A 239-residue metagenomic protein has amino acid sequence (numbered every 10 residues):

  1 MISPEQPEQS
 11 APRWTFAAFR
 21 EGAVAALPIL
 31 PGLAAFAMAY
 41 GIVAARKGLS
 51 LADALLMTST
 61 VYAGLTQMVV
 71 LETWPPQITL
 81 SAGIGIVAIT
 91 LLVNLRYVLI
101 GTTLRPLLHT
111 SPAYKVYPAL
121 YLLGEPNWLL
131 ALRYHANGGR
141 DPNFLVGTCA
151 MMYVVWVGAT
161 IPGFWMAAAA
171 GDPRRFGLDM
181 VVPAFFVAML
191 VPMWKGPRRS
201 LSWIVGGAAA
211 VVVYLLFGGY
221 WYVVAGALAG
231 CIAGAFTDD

Functional and structural regions predicted by a protein language model:
M1-G22, G139, D238-D239: Intrinsically disordered, low-complexity non-transmembrane regions of multi-pass membrane transporters
P4-P7, V87-D179: Helix-loop-helix junctions within the multi-pass membrane cores of secondary transporters/permeases
W14-F16, E21-L122, V155: Pore-lining transmembrane helices
A35, I161, G177-M189, I204-A208: Hydrophobic alpha-helical segments embedded in the membrane of multi-pass proteins
M38-I42, M68-V69, L130, I161 (+4 more regions): Alpha-helical transmembrane segments of multipass membrane proteins
K47-L51, I78-A82, G196-P197, Y214-Y222: Transmembrane helix interruption/hinge and helix-loop junction motifs
Y62-T66, L92-V98, F185-L190, A210-V212 (+1 more regions): Alpha-helical transmembrane segments and their membrane-interface exit regions
R175-M180, L201, G219-A229: Loop-to-transmembrane alpha-helix initiation sites
